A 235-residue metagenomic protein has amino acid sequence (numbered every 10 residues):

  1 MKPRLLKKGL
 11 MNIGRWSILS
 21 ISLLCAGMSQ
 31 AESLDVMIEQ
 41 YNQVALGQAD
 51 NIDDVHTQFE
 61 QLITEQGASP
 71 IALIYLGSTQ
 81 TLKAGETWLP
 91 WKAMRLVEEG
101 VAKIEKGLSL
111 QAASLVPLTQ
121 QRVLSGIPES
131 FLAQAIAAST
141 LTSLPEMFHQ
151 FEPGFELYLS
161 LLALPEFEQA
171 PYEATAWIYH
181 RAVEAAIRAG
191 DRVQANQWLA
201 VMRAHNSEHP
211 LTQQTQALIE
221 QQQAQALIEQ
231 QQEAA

Functional and structural regions predicted by a protein language model:
M1-N12: N-terminal secretory signal peptides that target proteins for export/translocation
G14-C25: Bacterial N-terminal signal peptides
S29-T64, I74-Y75: N-terminal leader/linker segments that initiate helical-solenoid repeat arrays
E32-Y41, A68-E86, S125-P145, E173-R181: Amphipathic alpha-helical repeat scaffolds of TPR domains
Y41-N51, A84-V97, T142-G154, A186-Q194: Short coil/turn connectors between adjacent alpha-helices in alpha-solenoid helical repeat scaffolds
V44-E60, M94-L118, H149-L159: Helix-turn-helix repeat elements of alpha-solenoid scaffolds
Q61-A72, K106-S130, L164-Y172: Flexible helix-coil transition and linker loops at the boundaries of alpha-helical arrays
E173-T175, E184, R188-A235: Terminal, low-structured helical/coil segments at or just beyond the last alpha-helical repeat
